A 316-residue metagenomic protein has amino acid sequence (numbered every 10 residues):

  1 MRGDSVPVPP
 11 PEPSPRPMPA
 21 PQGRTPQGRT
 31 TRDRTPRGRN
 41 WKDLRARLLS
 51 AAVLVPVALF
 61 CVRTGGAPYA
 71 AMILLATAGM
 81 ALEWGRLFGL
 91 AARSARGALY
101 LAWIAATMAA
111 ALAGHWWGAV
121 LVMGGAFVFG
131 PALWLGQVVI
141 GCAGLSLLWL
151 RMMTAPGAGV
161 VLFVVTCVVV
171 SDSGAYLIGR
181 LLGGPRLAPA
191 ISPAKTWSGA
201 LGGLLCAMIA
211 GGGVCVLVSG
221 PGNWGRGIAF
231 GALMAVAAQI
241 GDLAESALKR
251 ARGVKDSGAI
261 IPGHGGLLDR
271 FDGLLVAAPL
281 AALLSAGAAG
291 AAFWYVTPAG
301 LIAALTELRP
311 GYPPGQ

Functional and structural regions predicted by a protein language model:
R2-G23, G28-A232: Membrane-embedded alpha-helical bundles of polytopic integral membrane proteins
S50, R86, A175, E245-L248 (+2 more regions): Hydrophobic side chains within alpha-helical segments
P131-L135, W224-I240, E245, A291-G315: Hydrophobic alpha-helical transmembrane segments and immediately flanking/interface helices in integral membrane
V170-R180, A238-R250: Short helical (or helix-break) motifs at transmembrane helix termini and adjacent helical loops in multi-pass membrane
A190-P193, L243, A247-A251, K255-G263: Short cytoplasmic-facing helical segments at TM-TM junctions of multi-pass membrane proteins
W197, V236-G241, L248, H264-L267 (+1 more regions): Alpha-helical membrane segments and immediately flanking helix-loop junctions that form or couple to the substrate/ion
G203, A207-G211, A238, G273-A281: Hydrophobic alpha-helical transmembrane segments in multi-pass membrane proteins
G253-I261, G265, R270-Q316: C-terminal membrane module of polytopic membrane proteins
